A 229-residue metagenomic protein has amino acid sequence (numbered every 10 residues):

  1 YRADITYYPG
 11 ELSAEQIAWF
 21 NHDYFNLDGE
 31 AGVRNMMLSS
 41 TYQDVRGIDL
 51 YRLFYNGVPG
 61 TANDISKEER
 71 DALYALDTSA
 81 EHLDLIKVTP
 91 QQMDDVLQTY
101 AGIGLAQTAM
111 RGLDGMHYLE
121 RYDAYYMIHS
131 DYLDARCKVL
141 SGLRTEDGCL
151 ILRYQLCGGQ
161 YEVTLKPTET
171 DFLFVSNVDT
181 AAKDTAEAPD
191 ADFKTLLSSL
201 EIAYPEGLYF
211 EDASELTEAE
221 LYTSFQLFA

Functional and structural regions predicted by a protein language model:
Y1-A229: Mature, Sec-exported extracytoplasmic domains of Gram-positive
